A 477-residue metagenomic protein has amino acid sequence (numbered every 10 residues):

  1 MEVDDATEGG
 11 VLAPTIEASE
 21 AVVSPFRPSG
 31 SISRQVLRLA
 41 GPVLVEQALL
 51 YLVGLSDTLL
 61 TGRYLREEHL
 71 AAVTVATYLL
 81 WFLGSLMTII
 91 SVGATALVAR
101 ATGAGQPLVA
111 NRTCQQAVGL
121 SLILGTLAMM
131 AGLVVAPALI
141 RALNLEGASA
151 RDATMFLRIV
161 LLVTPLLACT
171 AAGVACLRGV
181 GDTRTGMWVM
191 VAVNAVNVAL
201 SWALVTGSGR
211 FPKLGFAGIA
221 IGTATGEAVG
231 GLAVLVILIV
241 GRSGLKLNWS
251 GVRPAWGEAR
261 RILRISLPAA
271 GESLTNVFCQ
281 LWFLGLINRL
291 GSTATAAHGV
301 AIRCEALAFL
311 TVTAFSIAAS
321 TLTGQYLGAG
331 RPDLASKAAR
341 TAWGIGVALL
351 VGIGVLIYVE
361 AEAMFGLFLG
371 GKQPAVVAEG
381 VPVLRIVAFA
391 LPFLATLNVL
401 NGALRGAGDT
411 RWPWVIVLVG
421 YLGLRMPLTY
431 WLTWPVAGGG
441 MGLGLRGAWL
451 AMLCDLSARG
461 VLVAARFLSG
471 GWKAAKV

Functional and structural regions predicted by a protein language model:
M1-V43, V98-P165, V196-A199, F211-L267 (+2 more regions): Short alpha-helical transmembrane segments in multi-pass integral membrane proteins
R38-D57, I159, V193, G226-G230 (+4 more regions): Transmembrane helical elements of multi-pass membrane transporters/channels
V45, L49, V53, L83-M87 (+15 more regions): Residue-level hotspots within pore-lining transmembrane alpha-helices of multi-pass secondary transporters
Y51-A71, I140-G147, A203-L214, L274-L307 (+3 more regions): Helix-terminus/linker motif at the lipid-water interface of multi-pass membrane proteins
L55-T58, M130, A138, A172-C176 (+9 more regions): Alpha-helical transmembrane segments of multipass membrane proteins
L70-M130, C169-G186, A297-A361, A395-I416: Small-residue-rich hydrophobic transmembrane alpha-helices
S91, T95, V160-G179, G186-N194 (+5 more regions): Short runs within selected transmembrane alpha-helices of multi-pass transporters and secretion channels
